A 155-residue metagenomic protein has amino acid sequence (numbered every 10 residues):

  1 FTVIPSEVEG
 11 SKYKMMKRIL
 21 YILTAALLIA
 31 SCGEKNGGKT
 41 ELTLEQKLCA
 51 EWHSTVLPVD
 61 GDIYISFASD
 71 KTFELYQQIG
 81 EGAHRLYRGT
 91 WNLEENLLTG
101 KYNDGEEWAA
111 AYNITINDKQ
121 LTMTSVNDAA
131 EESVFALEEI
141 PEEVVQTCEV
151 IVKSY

Functional and structural regions predicted by a protein language model:
V8-K12: A cross-taxon signal for low-complexity, glycine/charged-rich
K14-M15, T122: Residue-level detector of intrinsically disordered terminal segments
M16-K17, G33: N-terminal hydrophobic targeting signals that begin at the initiator methionine
I19-I29: Sec-dependent N-terminal signal peptides
C32-R88, L97-Y155: Lipid interaction determinants
